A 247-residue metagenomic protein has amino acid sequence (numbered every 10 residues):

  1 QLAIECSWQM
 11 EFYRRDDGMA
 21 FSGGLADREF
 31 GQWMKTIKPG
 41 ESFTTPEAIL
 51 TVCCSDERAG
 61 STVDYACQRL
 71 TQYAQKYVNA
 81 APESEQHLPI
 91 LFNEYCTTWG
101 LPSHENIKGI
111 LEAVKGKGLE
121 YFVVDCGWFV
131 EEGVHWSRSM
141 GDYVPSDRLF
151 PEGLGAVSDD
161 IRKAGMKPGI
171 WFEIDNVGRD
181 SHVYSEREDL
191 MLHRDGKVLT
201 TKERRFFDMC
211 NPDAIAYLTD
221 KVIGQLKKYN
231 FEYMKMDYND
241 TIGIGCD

Functional and structural regions predicted by a protein language model:
Q1-A74: N-terminal accessory beta-strand-rich subdomains and adjacent acidic, glycine-rich linkers that precede catalytic cores
E5, A48-L50, F92-T97, F122 (+3 more regions): Active-site beta-loop-alpha junctions enriched in small/polar residues
G40, F92, F122, I161 (+2 more regions): Conserved, mostly hydrophobic/aromatic
V78-E85, E112-G116, D159-K163, K227: Acidic (Asp/Glu)-rich catalytic clusters
H87-N93, E120-V123, G165-G169, F231-K235: Structural preference for beta-strand elements that scaffold enzyme active sites
H87-P89, C96-P102, D147, K167-K228 (+1 more regions): Active-site-adjacent "subsite" loops/lids of carbohydrate-active enzymes
N106-E131, K228-N230: Catalytic domains of carbohydrate-active enzymes, especially glycoside hydrolases
V130-Y184: Acidic/aromatic-lined carbohydrate-recognition and catalytic surfaces of CAZymes acting on diverse glycans
